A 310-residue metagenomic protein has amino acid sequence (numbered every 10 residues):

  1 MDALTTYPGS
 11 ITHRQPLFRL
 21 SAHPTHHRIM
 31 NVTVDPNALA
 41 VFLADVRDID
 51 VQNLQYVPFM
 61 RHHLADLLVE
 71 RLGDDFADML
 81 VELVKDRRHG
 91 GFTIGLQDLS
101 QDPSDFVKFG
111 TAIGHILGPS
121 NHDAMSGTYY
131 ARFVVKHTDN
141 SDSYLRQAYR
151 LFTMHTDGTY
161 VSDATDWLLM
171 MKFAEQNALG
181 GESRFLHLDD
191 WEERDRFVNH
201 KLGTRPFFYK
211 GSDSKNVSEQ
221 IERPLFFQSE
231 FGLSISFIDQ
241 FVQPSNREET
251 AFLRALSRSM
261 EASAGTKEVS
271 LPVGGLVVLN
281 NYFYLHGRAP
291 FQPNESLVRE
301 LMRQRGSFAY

Functional and structural regions predicted by a protein language model:
D2-L72, F76, D86-G91, R132-V273 (+1 more regions): Active-site environment of non-heme Fe oxygenases that use a 2-His-1-carboxylate facial triad
G73-S120: N-terminal functional module of multi-domain proteins
S100-Q147, T153: Long, hydrophobic, well-ordered secondary-structure blocks that form the structural core and pocket-lining surfaces
